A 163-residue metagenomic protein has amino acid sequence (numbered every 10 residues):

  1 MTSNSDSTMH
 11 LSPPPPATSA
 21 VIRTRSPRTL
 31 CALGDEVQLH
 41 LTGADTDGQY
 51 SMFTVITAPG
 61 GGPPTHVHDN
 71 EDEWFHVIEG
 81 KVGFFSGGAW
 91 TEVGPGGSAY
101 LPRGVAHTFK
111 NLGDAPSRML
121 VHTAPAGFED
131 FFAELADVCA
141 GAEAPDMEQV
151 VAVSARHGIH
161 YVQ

Functional and structural regions predicted by a protein language model:
M1-Y50, G141-Q163: A short, N-terminal "cap"/entry segment at the start of jelly-roll beta-barrel domains of the cupin/DSBH fold
R23, W74, K81, G88-A106: Short acidic-glycine-tyrosine-enriched beta hairpin
L33, P59-G61, V82, Y100 (+1 more regions): Hydrophobic small-molecule pocket/channel-lining residues, especially in calycin-type beta-barrels
E36, P59, N70, A89 (+3 more regions): A generic "binding-loop/recognition-motif" signal
E36-T42, F53-H68: Conserved short histidine dyad/triad with adjacent acidic residue
D45-G48, T57-G61, W74, K81-V82 (+1 more regions): Short, charged/polar surface micro-motifs in flexible loops or helix N-caps
T46, G83, R103-E129: Ligand-binding loop in jelly-roll beta-barrel domains
D114-V150: A contiguous, mid-protein "functional segment" used to position or interact with cofactors/ions or partner subunits
